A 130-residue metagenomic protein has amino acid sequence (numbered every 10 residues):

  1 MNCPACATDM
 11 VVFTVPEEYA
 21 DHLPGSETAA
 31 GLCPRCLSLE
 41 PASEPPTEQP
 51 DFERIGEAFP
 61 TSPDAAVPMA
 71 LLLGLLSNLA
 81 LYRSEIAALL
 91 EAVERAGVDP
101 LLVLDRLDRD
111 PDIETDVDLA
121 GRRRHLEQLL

Functional and structural regions predicted by a protein language model:
M1-E53: N-terminal cysteine/histidine-rich coordination modules
A5-A7, R54-E57, E127-L130: A broadly tuned preference for mixed-charge, low-complexity surface segments
E17-H22, S26, Q49, A88 (+4 more regions): Generic preference for flexible, low-structure residues
A20-H22, T61, N78, T115: Generic structural signal for short, flexible, solvent-exposed coil/loop and linker residues
A30-L102: Long, charge-rich boundary regions
G97-L130: C-terminal, charged low-complexity interaction regions
